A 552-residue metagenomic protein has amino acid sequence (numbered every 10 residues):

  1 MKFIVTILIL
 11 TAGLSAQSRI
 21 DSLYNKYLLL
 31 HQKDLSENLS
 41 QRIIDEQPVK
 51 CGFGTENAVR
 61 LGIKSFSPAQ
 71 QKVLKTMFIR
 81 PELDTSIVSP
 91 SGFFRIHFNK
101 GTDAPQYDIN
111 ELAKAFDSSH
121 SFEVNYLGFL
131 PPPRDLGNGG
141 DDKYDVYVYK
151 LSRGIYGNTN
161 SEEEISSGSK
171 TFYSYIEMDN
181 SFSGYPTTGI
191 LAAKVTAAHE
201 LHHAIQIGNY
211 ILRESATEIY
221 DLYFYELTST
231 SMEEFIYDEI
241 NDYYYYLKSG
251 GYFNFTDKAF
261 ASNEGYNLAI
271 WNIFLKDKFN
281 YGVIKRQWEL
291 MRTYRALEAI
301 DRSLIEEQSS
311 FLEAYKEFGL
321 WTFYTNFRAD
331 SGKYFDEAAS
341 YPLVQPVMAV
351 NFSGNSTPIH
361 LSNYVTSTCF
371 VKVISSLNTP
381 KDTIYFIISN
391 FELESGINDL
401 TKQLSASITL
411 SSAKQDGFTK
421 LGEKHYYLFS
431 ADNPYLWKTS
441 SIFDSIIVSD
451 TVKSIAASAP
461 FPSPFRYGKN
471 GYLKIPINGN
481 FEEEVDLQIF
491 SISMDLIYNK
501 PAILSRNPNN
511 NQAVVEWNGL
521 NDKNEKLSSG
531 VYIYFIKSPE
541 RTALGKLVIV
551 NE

Functional and structural regions predicted by a protein language model:
F3-L14: Sec-dependent N-terminal signal peptides
S18-F94, N99-Y173, D179-L201, I205-N209: Zn2+-dependent metallopeptidase catalytic core
Y175-K248: Zinc-dependent metallopeptidase catalytic helix centered on the HExxH motif and its immediate flanking segment
G250-F327: Active-site-proximal alpha-helical
Y294-K453, I492: Beta/coil-rich, acidic/histidine-enriched accessory regions frequently appended to metallopeptidases
D450-S493, K500-L504, V514-W517, T542: Glycine-centered coil/turn sites that cap beta-strands in beta-rich domains
F461, K474-P476, E525, S529-E552: C-terminal tail/sorting-segment detector
E483, N507-E516, S528-Y534: A glycine-anchored, Pro-Gly-centered beta-turn/N-cap motif
